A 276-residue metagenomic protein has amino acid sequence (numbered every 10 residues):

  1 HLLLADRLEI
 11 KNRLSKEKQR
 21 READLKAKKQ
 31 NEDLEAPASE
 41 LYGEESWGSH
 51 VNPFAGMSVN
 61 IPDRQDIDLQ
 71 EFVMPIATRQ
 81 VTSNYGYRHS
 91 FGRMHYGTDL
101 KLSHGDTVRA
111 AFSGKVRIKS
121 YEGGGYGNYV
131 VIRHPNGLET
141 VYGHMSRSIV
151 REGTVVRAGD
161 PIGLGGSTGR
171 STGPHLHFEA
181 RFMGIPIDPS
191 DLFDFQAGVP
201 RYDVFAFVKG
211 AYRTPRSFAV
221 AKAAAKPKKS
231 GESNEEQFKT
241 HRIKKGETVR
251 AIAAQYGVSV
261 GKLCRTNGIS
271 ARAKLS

Functional and structural regions predicted by a protein language model:
H1-K18, T240, A251-A254, V258-S276: Extracellular LysM carbohydrate-binding repeats and other cell-envelope/extracellular binding modules
R20-G127, A158, V220-S233, R242 (+2 more regions): Surface-exposed, glycine-biased beta-strand/turn segments
S83, L102, I118, H144-R147 (+2 more regions): A residue-level detector for short acidic-glycine micro-motifs
R93-H95, A110-I149, H175-E179: Zn2+-dependent peptidoglycan hydrolase active-site motif and core
L100, N128-I132, V156-G169, V249: Short hydrophobic beta/alpha edge segments that flank linear recognition/processing sites
D106, V150-V156, D160, G184 (+1 more regions): Acidic, glycine-anchored pre-beta loop/turn
R151, E179-K244: Acidic, glycine-rich catalytic/binding loops that coordinate metals and/or anionic ligands
